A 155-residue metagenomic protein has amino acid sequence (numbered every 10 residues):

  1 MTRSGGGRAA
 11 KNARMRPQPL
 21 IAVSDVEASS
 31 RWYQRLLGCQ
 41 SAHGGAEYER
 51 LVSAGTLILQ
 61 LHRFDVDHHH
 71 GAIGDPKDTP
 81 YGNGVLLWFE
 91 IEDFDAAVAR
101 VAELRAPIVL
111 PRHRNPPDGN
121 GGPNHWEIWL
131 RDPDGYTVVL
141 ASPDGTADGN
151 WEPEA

Functional and structural regions predicted by a protein language model:
R3-Q18, C39-E92, V98-R131, S142-A155: Vicinal oxygen chelate
L20-V26: Conserved beta-strand-loop-alpha-helix junction that forms the acyl-donor binding cleft
S29-Q34, V101, G135: Conserved active-site tyrosine of GNAT-family acetyltransferases
T137-L140: Short glycine-/small-residue motifs
